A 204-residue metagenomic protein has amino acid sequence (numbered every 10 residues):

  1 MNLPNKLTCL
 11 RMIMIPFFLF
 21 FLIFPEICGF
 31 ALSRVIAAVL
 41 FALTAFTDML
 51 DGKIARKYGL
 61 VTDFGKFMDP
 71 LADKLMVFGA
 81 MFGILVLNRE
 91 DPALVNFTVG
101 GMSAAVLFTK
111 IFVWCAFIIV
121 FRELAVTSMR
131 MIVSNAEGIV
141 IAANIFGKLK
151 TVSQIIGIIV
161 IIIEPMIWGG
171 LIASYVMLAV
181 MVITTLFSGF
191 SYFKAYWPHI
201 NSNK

Functional and structural regions predicted by a protein language model:
M1-K204: Alpha-helical transmembrane bundles and membrane-interface segments of multipass inner-membrane proteins
